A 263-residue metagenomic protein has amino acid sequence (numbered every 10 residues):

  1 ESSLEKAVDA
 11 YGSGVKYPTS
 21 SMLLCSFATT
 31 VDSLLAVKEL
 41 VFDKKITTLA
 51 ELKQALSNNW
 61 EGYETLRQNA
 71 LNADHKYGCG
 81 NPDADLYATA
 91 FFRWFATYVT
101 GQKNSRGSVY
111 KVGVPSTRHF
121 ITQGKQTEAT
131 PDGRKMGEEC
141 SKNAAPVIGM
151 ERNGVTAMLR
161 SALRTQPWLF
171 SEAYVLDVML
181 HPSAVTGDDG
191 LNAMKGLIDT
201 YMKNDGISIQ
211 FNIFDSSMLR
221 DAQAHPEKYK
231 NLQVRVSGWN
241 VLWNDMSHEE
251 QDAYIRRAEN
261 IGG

Functional and structural regions predicted by a protein language model:
E1-G263: Acidic, glycine-enriched catalytic cores built around paired aspartates
